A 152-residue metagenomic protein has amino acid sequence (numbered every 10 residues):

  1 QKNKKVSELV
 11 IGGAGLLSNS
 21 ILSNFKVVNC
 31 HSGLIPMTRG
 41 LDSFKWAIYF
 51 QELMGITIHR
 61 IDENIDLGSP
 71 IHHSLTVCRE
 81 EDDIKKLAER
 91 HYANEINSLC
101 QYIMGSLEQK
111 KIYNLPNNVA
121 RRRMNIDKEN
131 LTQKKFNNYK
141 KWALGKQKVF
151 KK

Functional and structural regions predicted by a protein language model:
Q1-K4: Short amphipathic alpha-helix with an adjacent loop that forms part of the alpha/beta core around
E8-L131: Donor/substrate-binding cores of folate-linked one-carbon enzymes
A120-K152: Internal anion-binding site segments
